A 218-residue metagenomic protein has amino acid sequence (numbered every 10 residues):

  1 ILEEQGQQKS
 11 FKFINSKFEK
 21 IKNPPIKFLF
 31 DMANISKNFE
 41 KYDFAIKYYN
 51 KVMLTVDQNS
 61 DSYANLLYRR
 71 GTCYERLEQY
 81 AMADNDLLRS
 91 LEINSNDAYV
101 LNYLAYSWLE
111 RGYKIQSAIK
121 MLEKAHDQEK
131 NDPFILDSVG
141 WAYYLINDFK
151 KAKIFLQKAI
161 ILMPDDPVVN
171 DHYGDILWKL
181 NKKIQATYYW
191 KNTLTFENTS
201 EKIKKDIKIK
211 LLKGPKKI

Functional and structural regions predicted by a protein language model:
E3-E4, N38, R69-T72, R76 (+4 more regions): Register position in tetratricopeptide repeats
S10-F11, A45, A83, A118 (+2 more regions): Single-residue signature of alpha-solenoid repeat helices
I14-N15, Y42, Y49, L87 (+3 more regions): Hydrophobic/aromatic packing residues within the alpha-helices of TPR/SEL1-like helical repeat arrays
E19-K20, L54, L91-E92, K124-D127 (+2 more regions): Conserved structural position within tetratricopeptide repeats
K22-N23, D57, D61, S95 (+3 more regions): Short coil turns that delineate tetratricopeptide repeat
D31, R69, Y103, S138 (+2 more regions): Canonical tetratricopeptide repeat
N34, T72, Y106-S107, W141 (+1 more regions): Residue-level recognition of tetratricopeptide repeat
